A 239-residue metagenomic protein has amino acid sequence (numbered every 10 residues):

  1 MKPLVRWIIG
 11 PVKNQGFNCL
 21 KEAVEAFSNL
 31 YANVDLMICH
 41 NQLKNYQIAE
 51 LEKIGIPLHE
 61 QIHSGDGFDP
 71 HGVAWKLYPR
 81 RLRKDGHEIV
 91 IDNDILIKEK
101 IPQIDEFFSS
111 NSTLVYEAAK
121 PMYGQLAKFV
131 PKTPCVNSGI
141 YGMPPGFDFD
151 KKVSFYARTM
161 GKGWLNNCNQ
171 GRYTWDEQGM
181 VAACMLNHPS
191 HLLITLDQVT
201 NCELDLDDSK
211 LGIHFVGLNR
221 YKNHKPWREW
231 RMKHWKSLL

Functional and structural regions predicted by a protein language model:
M1-G65, H214-L239: N-terminal anchoring/stem segment of glycosyltransferases
I8-L20, V73, P131-P134, Q170-E177: Aromatic-acidic/polar surface patches that form glycan- and anion
V12-G16, L96, D148: Short acidic, S/G/P-rich loop/turn micro-motifs used as interaction or catalytic elements
V34, D85-H87, N111-S112: Short coil/turn segments at beta-strand junctions that form active-site/ligand-binding loops
N41-Y46, A119-P121, D197-C202: Short, polar loop motifs at secondary-structure junctions
H63-I91, E99-Q103: A conserved donor-nucleotide-binding helix/loop in the catalytic core of Leloir-type glycosyltransferases
I97-P131: Conserved donor-nucleotide/metal-binding helix-loop-beta segment in metal-dependent transferases, i.e., the alpha-helix
C135-P226: Catalytic core and acceptor-binding pocket of nucleotide-sugar-dependent glycosyltransferases
